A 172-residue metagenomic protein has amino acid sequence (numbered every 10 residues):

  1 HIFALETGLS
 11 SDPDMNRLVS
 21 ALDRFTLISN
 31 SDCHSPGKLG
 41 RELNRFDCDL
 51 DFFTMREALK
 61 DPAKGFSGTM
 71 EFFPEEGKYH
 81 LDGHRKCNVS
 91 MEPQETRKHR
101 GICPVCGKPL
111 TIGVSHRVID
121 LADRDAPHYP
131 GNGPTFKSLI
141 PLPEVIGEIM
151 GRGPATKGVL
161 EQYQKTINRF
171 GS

Functional and structural regions predicted by a protein language model:
H1-S172: Charged catalytic cores and adjacent phosphate/nucleic-acid-binding surfaces used for phosphate/nucleic-acid chemistry
